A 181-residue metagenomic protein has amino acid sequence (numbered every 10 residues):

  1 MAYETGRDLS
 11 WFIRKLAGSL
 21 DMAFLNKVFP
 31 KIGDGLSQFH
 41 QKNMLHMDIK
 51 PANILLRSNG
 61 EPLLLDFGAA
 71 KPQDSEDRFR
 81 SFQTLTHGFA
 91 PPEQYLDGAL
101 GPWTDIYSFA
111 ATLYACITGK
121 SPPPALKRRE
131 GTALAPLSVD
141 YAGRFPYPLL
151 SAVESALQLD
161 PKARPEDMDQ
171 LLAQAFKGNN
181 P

Functional and structural regions predicted by a protein language model:
A2-D8, F12: Conserved short submotifs of the Hanks-type protein kinase catalytic core that shape the nucleotide-binding pocket
V28-F29: Activation segment signature within eukaryotic-like protein kinase domains
I32-M44: Protein kinase catalytic-loop region centered on the HRD/HxD motif
M47: Residue immediately N-terminal to the catalytic "proton-acceptor" Asp in the protein kinase catalytic loop
L56-G60: Activation-loop N-terminal segment of eukaryotic-like protein kinases
L63-D66: Pre-DFG segment of protein kinase catalytic domains
G88-N180: C-terminal lobe helix-coil module of Hanks-type protein kinase domains
